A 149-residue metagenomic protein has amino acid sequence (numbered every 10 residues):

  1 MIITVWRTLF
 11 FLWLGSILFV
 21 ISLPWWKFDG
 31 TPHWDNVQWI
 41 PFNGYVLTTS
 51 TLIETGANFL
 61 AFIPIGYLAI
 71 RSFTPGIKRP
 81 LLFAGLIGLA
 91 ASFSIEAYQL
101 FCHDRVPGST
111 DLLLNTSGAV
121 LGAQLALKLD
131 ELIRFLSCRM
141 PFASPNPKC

Functional and structural regions predicted by a protein language model:
M1-R105, S109, T116, V120-C149: Bulky hydrophobic segments
